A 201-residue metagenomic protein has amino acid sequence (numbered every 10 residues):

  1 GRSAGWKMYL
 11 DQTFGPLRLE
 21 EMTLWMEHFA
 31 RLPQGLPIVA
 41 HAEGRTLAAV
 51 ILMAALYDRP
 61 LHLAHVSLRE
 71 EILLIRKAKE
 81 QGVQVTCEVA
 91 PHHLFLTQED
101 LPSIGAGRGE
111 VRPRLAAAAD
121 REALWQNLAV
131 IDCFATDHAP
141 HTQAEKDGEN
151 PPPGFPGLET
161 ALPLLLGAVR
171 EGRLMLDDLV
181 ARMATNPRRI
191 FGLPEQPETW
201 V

Functional and structural regions predicted by a protein language model:
R2-F134: Histidine/acidic residue-rich metal-binding segments in metalloenzymes
R45, A55-D58, A129, C133-F134 (+1 more regions): His/Asp/Glu-enriched, well-ordered alpha-helical/loop segment that forms or immediately abuts the divalent-metal
